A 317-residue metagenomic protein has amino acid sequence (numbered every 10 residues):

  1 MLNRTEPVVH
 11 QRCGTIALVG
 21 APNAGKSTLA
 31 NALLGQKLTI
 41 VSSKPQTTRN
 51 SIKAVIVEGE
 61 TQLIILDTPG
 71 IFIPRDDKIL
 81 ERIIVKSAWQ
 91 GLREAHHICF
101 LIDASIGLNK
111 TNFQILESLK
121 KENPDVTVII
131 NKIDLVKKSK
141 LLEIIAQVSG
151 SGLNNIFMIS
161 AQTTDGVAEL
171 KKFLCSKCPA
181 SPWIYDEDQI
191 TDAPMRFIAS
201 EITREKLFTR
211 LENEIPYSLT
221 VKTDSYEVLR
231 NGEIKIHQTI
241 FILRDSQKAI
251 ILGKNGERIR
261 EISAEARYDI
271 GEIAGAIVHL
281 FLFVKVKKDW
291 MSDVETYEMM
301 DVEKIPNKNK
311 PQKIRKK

Functional and structural regions predicted by a protein language model:
M1-H97, I102, I240-F241: Conserved G1/Walker A P-loop phosphate-binding module
G25, G166, R258: Conserved glycine(s) of the Walker
L34, L38, K53-V57, I73 (+14 more regions): Signal for well-folded cores of large energy- and translation-related assemblies
T48, F72-I73, G107-L108, V136-K137 (+1 more regions): Catalytic P-loop NTPase motifs of RecA-like helicase/translocase cores
I52, A88, N131, L170 (+1 more regions): Residue-level signal for inorganic ion chemistry
V57-Q62, R82-I156, E227-R230: Conserved C-terminal guanine-recognition region of P-loop GTPase G domains, centered on the G4
P124-T127, I133-M195: Canonical P-loop GTPase G-domain recognition
M195-K317: P-loop NTP-binding site
